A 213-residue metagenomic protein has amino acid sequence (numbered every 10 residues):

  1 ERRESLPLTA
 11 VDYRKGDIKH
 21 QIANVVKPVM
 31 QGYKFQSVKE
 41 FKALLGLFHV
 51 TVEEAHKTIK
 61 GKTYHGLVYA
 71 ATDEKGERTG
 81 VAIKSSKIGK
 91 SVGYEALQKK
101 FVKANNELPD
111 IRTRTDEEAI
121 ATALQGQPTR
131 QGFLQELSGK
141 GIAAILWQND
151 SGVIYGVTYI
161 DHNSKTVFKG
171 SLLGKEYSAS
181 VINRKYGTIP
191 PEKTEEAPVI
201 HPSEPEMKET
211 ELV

Functional and structural regions predicted by a protein language model:
E1-V213: Extended intrinsically disordered terminal tails
